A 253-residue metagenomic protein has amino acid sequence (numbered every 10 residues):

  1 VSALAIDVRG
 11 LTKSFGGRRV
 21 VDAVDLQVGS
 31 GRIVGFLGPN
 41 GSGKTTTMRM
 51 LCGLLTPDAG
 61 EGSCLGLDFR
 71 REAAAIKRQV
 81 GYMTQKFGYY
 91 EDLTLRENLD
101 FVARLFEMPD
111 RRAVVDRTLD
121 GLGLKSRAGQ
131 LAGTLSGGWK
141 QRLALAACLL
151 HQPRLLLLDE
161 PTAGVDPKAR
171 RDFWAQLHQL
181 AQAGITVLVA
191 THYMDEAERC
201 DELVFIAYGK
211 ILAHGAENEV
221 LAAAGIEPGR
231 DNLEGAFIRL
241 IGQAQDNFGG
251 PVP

Functional and structural regions predicted by a protein language model:
G60-D68, A75-I76: Conserved ABC transporter NBD signature motif
D92, L131-L135: Conserved ABC ATPase signature
D100, R104-R127: Conserved ABC ATPase "signature" region
L156-E160: Catalytic Walker B motif of ABC-type/P-loop ATPase nucleotide-binding domains
H214-G215: ABC ATPase "signature
